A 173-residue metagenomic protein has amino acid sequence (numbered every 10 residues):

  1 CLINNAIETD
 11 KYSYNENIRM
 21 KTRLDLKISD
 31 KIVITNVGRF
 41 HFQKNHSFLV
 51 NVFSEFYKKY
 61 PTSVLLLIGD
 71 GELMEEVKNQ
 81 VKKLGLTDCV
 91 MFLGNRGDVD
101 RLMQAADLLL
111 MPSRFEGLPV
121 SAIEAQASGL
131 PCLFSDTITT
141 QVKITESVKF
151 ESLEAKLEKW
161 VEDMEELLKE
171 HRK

Functional and structural regions predicted by a protein language model:
A6-L24, H171: Acidic anion/phosphate-binding donor-loop and adjacent secondary structure in glycosyltransferase catalytic cores
I32, N36-E55, E72-K78: A conserved mid-protein helix/loop that constitutes part of the nucleotide-sugar donor-binding site
K78-G94: Nucleotide-activated donor-binding/catalytic signature segment of Leloir-type glycosyltransferases, i.e., the conserved
N95, R114: Aromatic "clamp/platform" in nucleotide-sugar-dependent glycosyltransferases that forms part of the donor/acceptor
P119-E124: Short glycine/serine-rich donor-binding loops of glycosyltransferases
P131-S135, T140: Short hydrophobic beta-strand element within catalytic cores of glycosyltransferases and related nucleotide-activated
Q141-R172: Change "using UDP/GDP/dTDP sugars" to "using nucleotide sugars
